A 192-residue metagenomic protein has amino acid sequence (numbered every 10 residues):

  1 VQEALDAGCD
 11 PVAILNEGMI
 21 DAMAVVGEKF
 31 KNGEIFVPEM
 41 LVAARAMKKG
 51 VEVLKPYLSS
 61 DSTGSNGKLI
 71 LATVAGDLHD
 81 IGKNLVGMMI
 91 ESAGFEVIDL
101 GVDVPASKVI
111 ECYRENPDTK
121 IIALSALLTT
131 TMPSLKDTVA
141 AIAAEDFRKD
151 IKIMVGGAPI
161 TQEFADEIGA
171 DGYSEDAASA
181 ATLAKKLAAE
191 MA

Functional and structural regions predicted by a protein language model:
V1-D61: Long amphipathic alpha-helical segments
I20, A75-D77, D103, P159: Short glycine-enriched loops at secondary-structure junctions
V26-G27, K68-T73, S125: Short, hydrophobic beta-strand segments
M40, V86-A93, I98-A170, S179-L183: Cofactor-cradling patches in redox/metallo enzymes
D61-G64, E145-F147: Solvent-exposed alpha-helices and their adjacent loops that cap or buttress functional pockets in soluble metabolic
G64-L100: Glycine-rich active-site/cofactor-binding loop and its immediate structural neighborhood
A181-A192: A charged, well-structured terminal subsegment
